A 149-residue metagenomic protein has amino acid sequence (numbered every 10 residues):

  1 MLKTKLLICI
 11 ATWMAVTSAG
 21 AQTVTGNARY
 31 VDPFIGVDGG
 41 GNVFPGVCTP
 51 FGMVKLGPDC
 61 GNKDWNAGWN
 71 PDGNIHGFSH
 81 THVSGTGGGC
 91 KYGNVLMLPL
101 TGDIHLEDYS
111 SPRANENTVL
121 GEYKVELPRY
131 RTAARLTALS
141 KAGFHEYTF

Functional and structural regions predicted by a protein language model:
M1-Q22: Bacterial Sec-dependent N-terminal signal peptides
Q22-F149: Accessory carbohydrate-recognition regions in carbohydrate-active enzymes
